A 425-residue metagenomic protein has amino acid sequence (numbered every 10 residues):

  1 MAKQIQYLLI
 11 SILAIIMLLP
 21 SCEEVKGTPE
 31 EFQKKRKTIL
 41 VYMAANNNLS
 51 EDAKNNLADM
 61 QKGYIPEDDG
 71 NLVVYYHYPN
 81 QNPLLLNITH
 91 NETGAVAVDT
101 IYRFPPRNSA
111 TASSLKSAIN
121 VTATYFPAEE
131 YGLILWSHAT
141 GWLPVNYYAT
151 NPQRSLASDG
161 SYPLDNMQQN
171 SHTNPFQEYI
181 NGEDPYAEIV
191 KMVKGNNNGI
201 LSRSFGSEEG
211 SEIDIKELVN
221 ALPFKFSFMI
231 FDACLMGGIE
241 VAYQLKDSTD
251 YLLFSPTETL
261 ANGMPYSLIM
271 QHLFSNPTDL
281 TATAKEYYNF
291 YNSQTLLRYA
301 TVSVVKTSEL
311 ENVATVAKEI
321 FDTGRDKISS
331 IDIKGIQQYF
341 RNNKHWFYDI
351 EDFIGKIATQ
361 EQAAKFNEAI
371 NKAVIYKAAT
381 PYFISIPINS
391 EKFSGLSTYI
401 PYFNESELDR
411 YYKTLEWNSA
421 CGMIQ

Functional and structural regions predicted by a protein language model:
M1-A2, I16-I39: Bacterial Sec-dependent N-terminal signal peptides
M1-L9: Bacterial N-terminal signal peptides that target proteins for export
R36-T38, E67-V73, F126-G132, P223-F228 (+1 more regions): Loop/turn elements at helix/coil->beta-strand transitions in domains of secreted/extracellular proteins
A45-N48, Y78-N82, R107, S137-L143 (+4 more regions): Solvent-exposed loop/turn segments at secondary-structure junctions within structured extracellular/periplasmic domains
L49-L84: N-terminal carbohydrate-binding/catalytic regions of secreted carbohydrate-active enzymes
D52-A53, L84-L85, L143-Y148, V241-A242 (+1 more regions): Short, solvent-exposed loop/turn and secondary-structure capping segments
H77-I101, E130, I134-G206: Surface-exposed loop and adjacent secondary-structure segments within mature catalytic domains
L164-Q425: Terminal, contiguous helix-loop blocks that mediate binding/assembly
